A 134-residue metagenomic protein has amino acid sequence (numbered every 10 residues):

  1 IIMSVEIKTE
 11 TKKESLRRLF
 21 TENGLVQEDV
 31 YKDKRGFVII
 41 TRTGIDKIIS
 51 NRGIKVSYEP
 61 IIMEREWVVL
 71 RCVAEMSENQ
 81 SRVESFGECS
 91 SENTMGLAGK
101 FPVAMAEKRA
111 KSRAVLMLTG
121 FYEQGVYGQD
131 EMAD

Functional and structural regions predicted by a protein language model:
I2-D134: Polyanion-binding surfaces on beta-sheet-dominated domains and ring/shell assemblies
